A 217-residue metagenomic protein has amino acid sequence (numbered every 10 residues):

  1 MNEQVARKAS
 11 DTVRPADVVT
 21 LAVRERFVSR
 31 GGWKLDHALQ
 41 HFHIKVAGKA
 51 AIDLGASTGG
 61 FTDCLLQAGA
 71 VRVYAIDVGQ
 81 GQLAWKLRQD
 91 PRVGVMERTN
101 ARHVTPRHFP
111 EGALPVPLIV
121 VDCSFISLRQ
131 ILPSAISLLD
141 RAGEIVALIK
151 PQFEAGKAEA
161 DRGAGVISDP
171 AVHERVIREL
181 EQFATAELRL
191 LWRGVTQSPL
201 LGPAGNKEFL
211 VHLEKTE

Functional and structural regions predicted by a protein language model:
M1-V46: S4-like RNA-binding module at protein N-termini
V46-S57, L65: Conserved class I S-adenosyl-L-methionine
S57-T62, G79: Residues at the N-terminus of the alpha-helix immediately C-terminal to the conserved SAM/SAH-binding loop
Y74-Q130: S-adenosyl-L-methionine
R129-V146: A short glycine-rich, Lys/Arg-flanked "PGG" loop and its adjoining helix->strand segment in the class I
P151-D169: Short, glycine-/aromatic-enriched active-site segment of Class I SAM-dependent methyltransferases
H173-L188: Short alpha-helix
L200-E217: Core SAM-dependent methyltransferase catalytic element
